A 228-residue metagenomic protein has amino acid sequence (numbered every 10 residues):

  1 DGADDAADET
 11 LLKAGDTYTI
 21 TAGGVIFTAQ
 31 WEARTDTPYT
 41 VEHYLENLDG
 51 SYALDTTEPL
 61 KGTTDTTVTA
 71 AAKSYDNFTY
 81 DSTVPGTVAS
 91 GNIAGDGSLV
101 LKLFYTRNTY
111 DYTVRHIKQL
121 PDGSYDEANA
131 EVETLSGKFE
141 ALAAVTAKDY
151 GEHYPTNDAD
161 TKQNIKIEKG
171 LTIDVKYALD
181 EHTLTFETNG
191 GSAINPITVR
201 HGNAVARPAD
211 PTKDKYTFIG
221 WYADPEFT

Functional and structural regions predicted by a protein language model:
D1-T228: Secondary-structure capping and domain/repeat boundary segments
